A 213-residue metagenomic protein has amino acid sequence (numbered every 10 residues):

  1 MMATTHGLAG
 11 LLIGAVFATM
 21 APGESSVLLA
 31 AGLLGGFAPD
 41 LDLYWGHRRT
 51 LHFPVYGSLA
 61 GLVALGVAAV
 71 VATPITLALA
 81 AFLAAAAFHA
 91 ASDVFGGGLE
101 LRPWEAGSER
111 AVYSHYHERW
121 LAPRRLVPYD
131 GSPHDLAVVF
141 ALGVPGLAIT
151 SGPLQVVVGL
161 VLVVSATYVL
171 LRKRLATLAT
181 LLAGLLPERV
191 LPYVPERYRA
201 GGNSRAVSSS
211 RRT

Functional and structural regions predicted by a protein language model:
M1-T213: N-terminal membrane-targeting hydrophobic helices
